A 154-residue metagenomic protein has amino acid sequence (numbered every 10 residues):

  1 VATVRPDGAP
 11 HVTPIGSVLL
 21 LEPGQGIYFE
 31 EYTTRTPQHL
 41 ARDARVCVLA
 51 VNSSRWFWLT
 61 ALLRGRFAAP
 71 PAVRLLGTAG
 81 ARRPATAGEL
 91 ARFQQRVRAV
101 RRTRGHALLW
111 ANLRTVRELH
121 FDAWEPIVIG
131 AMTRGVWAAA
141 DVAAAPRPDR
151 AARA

Functional and structural regions predicted by a protein language model:
V1-A154: Binding-site signature for planar aromatic cofactors or substrates
